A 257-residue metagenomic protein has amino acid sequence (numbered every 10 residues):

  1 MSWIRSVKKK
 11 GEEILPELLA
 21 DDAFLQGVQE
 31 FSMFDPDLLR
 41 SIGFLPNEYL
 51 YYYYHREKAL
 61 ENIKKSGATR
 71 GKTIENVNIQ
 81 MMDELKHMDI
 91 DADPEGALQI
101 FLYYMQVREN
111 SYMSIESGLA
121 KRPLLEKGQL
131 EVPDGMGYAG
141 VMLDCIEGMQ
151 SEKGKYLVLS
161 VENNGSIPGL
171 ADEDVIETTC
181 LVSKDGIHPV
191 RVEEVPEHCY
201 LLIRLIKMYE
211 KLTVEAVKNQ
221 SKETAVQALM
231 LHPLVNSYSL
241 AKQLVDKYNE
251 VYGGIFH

Functional and structural regions predicted by a protein language model:
M1-H257: Long, compositionally biased stretches enriched for glycine and/or charged residues
